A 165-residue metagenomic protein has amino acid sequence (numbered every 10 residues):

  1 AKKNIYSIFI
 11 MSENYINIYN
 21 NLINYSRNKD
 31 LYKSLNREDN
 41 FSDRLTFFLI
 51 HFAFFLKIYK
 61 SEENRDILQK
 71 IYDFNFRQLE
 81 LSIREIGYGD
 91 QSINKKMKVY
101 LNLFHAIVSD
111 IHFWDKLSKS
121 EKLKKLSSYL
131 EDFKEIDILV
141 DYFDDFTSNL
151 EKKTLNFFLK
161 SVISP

Functional and structural regions predicted by a protein language model:
A1-P165: Surface/interface-facing alpha-helical segments and adjacent flexible terminal/loop regions used for partner/assembly
